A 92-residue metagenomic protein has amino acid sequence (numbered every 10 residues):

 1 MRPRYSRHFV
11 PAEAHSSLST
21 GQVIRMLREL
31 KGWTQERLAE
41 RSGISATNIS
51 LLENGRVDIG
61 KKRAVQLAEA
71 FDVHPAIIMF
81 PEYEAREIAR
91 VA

Functional and structural regions predicted by a protein language model:
M1-Q22, L30-K31, H74-I77, A85-A92: N-terminal flexible/basic segments that precede or flank functional cores
Q22-R41, Q66: Short basic helix-loop element that most often maps to the first helix and adjoining turn of HTH DNA-binding modules
R25, S50-L51, M79: Key DNA-contacting residues within the recognition helix of helix-turn-helix
G43-I59: Recognition helix of helix-turn-helix/homeodomain-like DNA-binding domains that insert into the DNA major groove
L51, G55, Q66, E84: Alpha-helical DNA-recognition elements
K62-I77: DNA major-groove recognition helix of helix-turn-helix/homeodomain DNA-binding modules
